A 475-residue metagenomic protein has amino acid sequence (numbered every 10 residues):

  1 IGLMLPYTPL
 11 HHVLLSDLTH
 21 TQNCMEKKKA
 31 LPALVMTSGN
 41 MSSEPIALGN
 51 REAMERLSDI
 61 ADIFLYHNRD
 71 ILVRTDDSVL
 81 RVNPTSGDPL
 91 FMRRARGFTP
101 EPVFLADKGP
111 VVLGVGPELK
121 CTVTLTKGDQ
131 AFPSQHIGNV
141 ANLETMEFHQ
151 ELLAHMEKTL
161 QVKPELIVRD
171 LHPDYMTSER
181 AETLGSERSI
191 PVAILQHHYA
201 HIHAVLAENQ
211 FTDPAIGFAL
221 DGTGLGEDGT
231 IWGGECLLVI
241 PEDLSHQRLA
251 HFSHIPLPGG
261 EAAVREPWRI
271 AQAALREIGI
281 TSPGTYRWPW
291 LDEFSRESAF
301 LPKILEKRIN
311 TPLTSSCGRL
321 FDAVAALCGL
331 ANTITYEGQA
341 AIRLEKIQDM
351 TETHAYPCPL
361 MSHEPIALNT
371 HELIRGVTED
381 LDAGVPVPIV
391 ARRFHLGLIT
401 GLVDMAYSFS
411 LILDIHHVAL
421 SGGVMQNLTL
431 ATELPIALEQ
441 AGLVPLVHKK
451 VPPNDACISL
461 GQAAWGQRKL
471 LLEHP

Functional and structural regions predicted by a protein language model:
I1-V168, H172-E187: Active-site-adjacent structural elements in enzyme catalytic cores
A33-P45, H172, D221-I231, R308-A331 (+1 more regions): Conserved phosphate/anionic-ligand binding catalytic regions in large, soluble enzymes, centered on
L34, V112-G114, V168, A215-A219 (+2 more regions): Short glycine-aspartate micro-motif
D77-R81, C121-T126, F218, G234-L238 (+1 more regions): Short beta-strand scaffold segments in enzyme catalytic cores
P117-E147, E151-H155, E179, A273-I415 (+1 more regions): A contiguous, well-structured pocket-lining segment that forms one wall/lid of small-molecule binding clefts in soluble
D170, S189-H201, H416-S421, L428 (+1 more regions): Conserved phosphate-binding/catalytic loops in two-lobed NTP-binding clefts
H198-L220, G224-G226, P267-R276, H395 (+1 more regions): Glycine-rich phosphate-binding/hydrolytic loop that grips phosphoryl groups
Q247-E261, T285-Y286, L305-I309, L443-K449: Short beta-alpha connecting loops at secondary-structure transitions that line or flank enzyme active sites
